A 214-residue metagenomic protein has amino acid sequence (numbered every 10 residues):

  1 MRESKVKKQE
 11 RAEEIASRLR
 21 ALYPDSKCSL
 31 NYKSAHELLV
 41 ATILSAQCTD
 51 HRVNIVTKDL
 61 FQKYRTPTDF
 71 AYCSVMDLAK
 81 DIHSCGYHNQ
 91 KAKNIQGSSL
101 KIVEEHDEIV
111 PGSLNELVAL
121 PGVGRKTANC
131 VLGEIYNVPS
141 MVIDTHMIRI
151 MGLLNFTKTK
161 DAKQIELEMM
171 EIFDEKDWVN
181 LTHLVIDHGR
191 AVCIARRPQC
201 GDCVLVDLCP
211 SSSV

Functional and structural regions predicted by a protein language model:
R2-V214: Catalytic cores of DNA base-excision repair glycosylases
